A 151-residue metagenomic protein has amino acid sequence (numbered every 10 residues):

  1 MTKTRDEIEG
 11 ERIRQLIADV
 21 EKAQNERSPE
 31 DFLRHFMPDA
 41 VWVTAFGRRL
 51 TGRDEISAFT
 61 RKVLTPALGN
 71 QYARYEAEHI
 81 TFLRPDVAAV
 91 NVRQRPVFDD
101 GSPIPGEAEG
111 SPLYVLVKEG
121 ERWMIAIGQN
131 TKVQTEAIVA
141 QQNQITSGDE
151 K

Functional and structural regions predicted by a protein language model:
M1-P38, Q142-K151: Short, low-complexity N-terminal intrinsically disordered segments enriched in polar/charged residues
G10, P29-D86, R93, E107: A solvent-exposed, acidic/Ser-Thr-rich amphipathic alpha-helical stretch
F36, Q94-P96, Q129-K132: Short beta-strand segments enriched in hydrophobic/aromatic residues within well-folded beta-rich domains
E76-L83, G128-V133, Q142-G148: Glycine-rich beta-strand-turn "strand-cap" elements at beta-sheet edges
V92-Q94, E119: A short beta-strand signature
P96-G106: Short, cysteine-centered beta-strand-loop-beta hairpins and adjacent loop/turn segments enriched in charged/polar
E109-A140: Short beta-strand edge/turn micro-motifs at domain boundaries
